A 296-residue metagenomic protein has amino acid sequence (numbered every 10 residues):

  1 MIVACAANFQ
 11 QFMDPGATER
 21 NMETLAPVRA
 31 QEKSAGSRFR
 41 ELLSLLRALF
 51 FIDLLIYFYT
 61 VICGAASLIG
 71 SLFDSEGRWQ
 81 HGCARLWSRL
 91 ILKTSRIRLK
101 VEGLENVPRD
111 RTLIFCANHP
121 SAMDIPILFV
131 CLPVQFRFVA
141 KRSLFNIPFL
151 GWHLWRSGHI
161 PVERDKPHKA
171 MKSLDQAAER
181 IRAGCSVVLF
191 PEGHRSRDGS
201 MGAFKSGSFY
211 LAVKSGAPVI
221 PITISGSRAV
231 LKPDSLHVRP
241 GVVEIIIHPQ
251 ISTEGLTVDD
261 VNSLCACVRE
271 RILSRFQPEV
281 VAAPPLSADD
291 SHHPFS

Functional and structural regions predicted by a protein language model:
I2-F39, M171-S296: Non-catalytic C-terminal accessory region of glycerolipid acyltransferases and related lyso-lipid remodeling enzymes
R29, A48-L55, A84-A140: Conserved H-X4-D acyltransferase segment
S34-K100, W152-R156: A transmembrane-helix-recognition feature enriched in membrane-embedded lipid enzymes and envelope glyco-/phospholipid
S88, H159-E163, G193-H194: Short, basic, glycine/proline-bearing loop/turn elements
I91-T94, F115-C116, R164-H168, S196-G199: Short, flexible loop segments at the rims of nucleotide/cofactor-binding pockets, characterized by
P120-K172, Q176: Membrane-embedded segments
